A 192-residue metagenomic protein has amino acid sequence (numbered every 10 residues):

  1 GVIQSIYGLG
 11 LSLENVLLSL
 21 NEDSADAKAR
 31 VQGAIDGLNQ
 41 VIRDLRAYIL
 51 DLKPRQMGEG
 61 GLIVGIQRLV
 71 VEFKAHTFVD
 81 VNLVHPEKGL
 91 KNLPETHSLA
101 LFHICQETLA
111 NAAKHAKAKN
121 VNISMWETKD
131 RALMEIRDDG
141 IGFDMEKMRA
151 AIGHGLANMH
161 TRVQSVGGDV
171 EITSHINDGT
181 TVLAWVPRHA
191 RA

Functional and structural regions predicted by a protein language model:
G1-A192: Coiled-coil dimerization/phosphotransfer module
